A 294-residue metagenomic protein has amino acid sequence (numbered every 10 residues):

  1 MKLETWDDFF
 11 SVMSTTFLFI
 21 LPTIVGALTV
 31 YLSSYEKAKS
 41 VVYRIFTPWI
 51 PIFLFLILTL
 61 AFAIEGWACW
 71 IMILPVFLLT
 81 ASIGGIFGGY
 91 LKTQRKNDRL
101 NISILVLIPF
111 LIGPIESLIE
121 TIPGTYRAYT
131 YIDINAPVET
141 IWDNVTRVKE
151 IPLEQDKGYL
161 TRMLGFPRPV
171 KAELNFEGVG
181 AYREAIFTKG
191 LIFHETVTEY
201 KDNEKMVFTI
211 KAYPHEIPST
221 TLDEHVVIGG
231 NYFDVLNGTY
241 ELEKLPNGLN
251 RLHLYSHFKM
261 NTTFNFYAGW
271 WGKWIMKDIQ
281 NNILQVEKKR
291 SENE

Functional and structural regions predicted by a protein language model:
M1-A27, L32, W49-L58, L91-G178 (+1 more regions): Hydrophobic ligand-binding cavity/cleft-lining segments
K2-T47, F77-A81, I104-L105, M163-N237 (+3 more regions): Glycine-rich portal/gate segments that line the openings of hydrophobic small-molecule binding cavities
V42-K92: Membrane-embedded alpha-helical segments of integral membrane proteins
I71, Y129, W271: Conserved short-loop catalytic and cofactor-binding motifs
L74-N101, Y232, G238-T239, R251 (+1 more regions): A conserved amphipathic terminal alpha-helix motif
T125, G190-I192, F233, N247-R251: Coil-to-beta-strand transition motifs
A128-T130, E195, G238, L252-L254: Hydrophobic residues positioned within well-ordered beta-strands of beta-sheet architectures
I134-E139, T198-K205, E241-R251, K288-N293: A short, structured loop/turn motif at beta-sheet edges
